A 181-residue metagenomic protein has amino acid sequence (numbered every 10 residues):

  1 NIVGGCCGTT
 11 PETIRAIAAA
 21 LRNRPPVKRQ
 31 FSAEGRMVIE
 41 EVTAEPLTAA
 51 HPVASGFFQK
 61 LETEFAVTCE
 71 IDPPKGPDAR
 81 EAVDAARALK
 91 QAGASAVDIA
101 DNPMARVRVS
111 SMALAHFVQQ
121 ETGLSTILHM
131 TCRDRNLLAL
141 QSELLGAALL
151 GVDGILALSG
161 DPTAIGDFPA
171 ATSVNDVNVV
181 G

Functional and structural regions predicted by a protein language model:
N1-G181: Domain-level signal for soluble alpha/beta catalytic cores
